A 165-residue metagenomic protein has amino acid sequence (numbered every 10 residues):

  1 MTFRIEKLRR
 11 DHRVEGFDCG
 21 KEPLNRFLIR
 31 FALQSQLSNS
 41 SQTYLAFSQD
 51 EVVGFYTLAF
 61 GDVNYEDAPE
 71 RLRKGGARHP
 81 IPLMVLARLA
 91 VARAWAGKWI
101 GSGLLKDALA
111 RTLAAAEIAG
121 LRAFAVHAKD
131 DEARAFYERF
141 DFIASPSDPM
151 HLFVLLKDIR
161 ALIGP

Functional and structural regions predicted by a protein language model:
M1-Q34, S38: Short amphipathic alpha-helix that is part of the acyltransferase structural core
N39-F60, D67: Conserved beta-hairpin
A46-G54, H79, W95, A110 (+2 more regions): Short Lys/Arg-rich amphipathic alpha-helical segments
F55-R88, A96: Conserved acyl-donor/pantetheine-binding loop and adjacent beta-alpha core of acyl/acetyltransferases and related
G97-R111: Conserved acetyl-CoA-binding loop-helix of GNAT-fold acetyltransferases
L105, D130-A133, P149-L156: Short glycine/proline-centered loop/turn elements that form peptide/ligand docking sites
L113, A119-G120, H127-S147: Conserved active-site alpha-helix within GNAT-family acetyltransferase domains
S145-P165: Charge-rich, low-complexity intrinsically disordered segments
